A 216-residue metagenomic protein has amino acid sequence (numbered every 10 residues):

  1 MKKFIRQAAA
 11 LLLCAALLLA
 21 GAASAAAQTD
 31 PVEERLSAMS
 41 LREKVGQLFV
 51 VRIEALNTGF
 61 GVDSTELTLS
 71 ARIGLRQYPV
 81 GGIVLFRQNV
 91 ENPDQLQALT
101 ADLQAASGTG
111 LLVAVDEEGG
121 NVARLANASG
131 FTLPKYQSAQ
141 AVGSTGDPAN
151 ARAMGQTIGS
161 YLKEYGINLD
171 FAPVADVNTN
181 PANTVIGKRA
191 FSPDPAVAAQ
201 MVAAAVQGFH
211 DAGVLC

Functional and structural regions predicted by a protein language model:
M1-L12: Bacterial N-terminal signal peptides that target proteins for export
L11-A20, D116: Bacterial N-terminal signal peptides
L19-P31: Sec-dependent signal peptide cleavage junction
T29-T58, R76: Mature N-terminal segment immediately following signal peptide/propeptide cleavage in secreted/periplasmic
V45-G46, V80, S107-G110, D211-V214: Short coil/turn connectors at secondary-structure junctions
E54-T65, I73-M201: Enzymes and membrane/adaptor proteins characterized by extended Gly/Ser/Thr/Asp/Glu-rich, aromatic-dotted
M201-C216: Phosphate/pyrophosphate-binding betaalpha-module
